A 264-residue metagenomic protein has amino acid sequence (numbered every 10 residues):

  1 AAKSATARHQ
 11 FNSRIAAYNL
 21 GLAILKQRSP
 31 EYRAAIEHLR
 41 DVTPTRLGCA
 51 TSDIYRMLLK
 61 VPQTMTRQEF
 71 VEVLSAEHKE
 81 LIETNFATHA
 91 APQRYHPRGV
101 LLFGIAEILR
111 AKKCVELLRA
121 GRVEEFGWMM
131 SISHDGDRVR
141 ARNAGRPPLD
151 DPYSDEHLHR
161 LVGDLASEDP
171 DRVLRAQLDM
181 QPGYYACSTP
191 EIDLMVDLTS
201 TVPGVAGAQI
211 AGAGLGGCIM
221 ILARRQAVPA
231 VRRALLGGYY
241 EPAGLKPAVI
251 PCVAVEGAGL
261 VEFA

Functional and structural regions predicted by a protein language model:
A1-Q209, I221-A264: C-terminal nucleotide
G212-I219: Small/polar glycine-rich anion-binding or flexible loop at a beta-alpha turn
